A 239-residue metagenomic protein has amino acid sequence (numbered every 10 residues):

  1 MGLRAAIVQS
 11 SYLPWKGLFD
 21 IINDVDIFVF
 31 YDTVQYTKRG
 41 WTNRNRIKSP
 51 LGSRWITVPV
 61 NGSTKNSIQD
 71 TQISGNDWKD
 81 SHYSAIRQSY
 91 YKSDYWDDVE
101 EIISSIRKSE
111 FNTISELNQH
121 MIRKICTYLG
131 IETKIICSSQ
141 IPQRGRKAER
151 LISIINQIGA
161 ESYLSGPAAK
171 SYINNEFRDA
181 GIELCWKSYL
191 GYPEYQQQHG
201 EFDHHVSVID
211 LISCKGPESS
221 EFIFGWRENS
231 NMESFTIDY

Functional and structural regions predicted by a protein language model:
M1-Y239: Residues lining hydrophobic/aromatic ligand-binding pockets adjacent to catalytic sites
